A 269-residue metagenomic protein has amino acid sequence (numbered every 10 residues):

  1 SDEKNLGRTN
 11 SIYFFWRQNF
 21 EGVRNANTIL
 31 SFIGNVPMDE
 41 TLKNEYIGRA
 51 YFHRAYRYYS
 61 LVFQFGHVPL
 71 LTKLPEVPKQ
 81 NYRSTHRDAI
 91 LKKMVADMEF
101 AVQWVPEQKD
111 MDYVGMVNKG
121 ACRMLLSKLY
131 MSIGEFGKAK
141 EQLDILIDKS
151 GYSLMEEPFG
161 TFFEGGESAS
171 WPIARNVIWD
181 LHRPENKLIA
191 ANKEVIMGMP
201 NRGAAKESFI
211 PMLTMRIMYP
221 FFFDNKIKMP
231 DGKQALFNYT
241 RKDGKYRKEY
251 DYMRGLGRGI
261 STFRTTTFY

Functional and structural regions predicted by a protein language model:
S1, G120-R123, Y130-Y269: An aromatic- and glycine-enriched ligand-binding surface/loop that stacks and positions planar moieties
S1-F65, N81-A89, M98-M111: Conserved, well-structured interaction surfaces
R17, Q108-K119, F159, P220: Outer-membrane beta-barrel proteins
V62-K73, F136-E141: Short, well-structured active-site flanking segments
H67-L74, V102-Y113, L154-F159: Glycine- and aromatic-rich loop/turn segments at beta-sheet edges
